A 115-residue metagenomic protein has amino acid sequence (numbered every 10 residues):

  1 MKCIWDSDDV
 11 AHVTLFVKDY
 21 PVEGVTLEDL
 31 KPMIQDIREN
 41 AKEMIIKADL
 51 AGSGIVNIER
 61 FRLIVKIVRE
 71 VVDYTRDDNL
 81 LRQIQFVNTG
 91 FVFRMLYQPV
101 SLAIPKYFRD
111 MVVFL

Functional and structural regions predicted by a protein language model:
M1-L115: SEC14/CRAL-TRIO lipid-binding/transfer domains and related phosphoinositide-recognition modules that form deep
